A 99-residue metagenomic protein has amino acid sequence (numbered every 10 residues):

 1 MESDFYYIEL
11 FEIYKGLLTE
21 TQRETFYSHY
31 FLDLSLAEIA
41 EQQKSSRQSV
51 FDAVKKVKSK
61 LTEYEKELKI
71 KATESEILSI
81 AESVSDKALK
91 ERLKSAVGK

Functional and structural regions predicted by a protein language model:
E2-K15: Short, Lys/Arg-enriched N-terminal segment that forms or immediately precedes the first helix of a structured domain
E20-L32: Short amphipathic alpha helix immediately N-terminal
F26, I39-A40, V50: Hydrophobic positions on the alpha-helical face of helix-turn-helix-like DNA-binding modules
S46-Y64: DNA-recognition helix of helix-turn-helix
T62-S75: Short Lys/Arg-enriched helix C-cap and helix-to-coil transition segments that create basic nucleic-acid-contact patches
I80-K99: Helix-turn-helix/homeodomain-like alpha-helical modules used for DNA recognition and transcription-factor dimerization
